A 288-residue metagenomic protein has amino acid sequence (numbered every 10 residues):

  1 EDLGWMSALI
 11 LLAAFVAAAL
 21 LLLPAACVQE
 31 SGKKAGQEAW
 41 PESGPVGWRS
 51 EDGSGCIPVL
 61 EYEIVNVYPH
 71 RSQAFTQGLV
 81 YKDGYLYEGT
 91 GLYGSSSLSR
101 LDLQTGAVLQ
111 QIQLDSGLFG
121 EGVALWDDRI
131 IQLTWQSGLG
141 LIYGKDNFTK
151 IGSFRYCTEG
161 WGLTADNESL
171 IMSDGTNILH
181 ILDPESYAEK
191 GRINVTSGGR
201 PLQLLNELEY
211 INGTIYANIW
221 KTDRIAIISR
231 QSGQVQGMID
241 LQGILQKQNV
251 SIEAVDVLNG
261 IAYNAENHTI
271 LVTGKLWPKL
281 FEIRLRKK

Functional and structural regions predicted by a protein language model:
S50-Q73, L103-L109: A short helix->beta-strand "capping" segment at the edge of beta-propeller domains
E63-H70, A107-L114, F148-F154, G191-R200 (+2 more regions): A short beta-strand motif characteristic of beta-propeller blades
V65-S97, Q111-A124, W161-G162, G274-K279: Beta-strand-rich domains and repeat architectures in extracellular enzymes and scaffolds, especially beta-propellers
S72-D83, S116-W126, Y156-S173, G199-G213 (+1 more regions): Beta-rich, blade/repeat-based domains predominating in secreted/periplasmic proteins but also intracellular
Y87-Y93, I130-S137, L170-T176, A217-K221 (+1 more regions): Conserved beta-strand positions in repeat-built beta-propeller and related beta-rich domains
L101-G106, G144-F148, P184-Y187, S229-G233 (+1 more regions): Short loop/turn segments that connect beta-strands within beta-propeller blades
T105-Y143, F148-G160: Blade-loop segments of beta-propeller domains
G140-G198: Hydrophobic, well-structured mid-protein blocks that either form specific transmembrane helices
